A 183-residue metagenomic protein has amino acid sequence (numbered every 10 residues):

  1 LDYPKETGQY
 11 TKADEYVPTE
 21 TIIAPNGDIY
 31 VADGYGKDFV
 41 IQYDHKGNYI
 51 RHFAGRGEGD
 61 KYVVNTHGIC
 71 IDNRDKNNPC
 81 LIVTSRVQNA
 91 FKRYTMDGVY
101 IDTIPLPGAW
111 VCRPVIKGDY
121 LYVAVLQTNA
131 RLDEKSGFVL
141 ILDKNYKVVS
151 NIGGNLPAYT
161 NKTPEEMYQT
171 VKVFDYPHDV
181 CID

Functional and structural regions predicted by a protein language model:
L1-Y16, N48-V64, K147-K172: Surface-exposed loop and turn segments in beta-propeller and other repeat-based domains that flank or scaffold
K5-D28, E58-C80, Q88-N89, P107-L121 (+2 more regions): Beta-rich, blade/repeat-based domains predominating in secreted/periplasmic proteins but also intracellular
D14, D33-G36, R86-V87, R131-K135: Short, solvent-exposed loop/turn segments at conserved positions within beta-propeller repeat blades
Y30, F39-I41, R51, K92 (+2 more regions): WD40 beta-propeller blade core
Y35, Q42-K46, F53, G59 (+1 more regions): Active-site cradle of extracellular carbohydrate-active enzymes
D38, N89, V99, K147: Glycine-centered loop/turn positions within well-structured domains that cap or flank conserved ligand/cofactor-binding
D44-N48, T95-V99, D143-N145: Short loop/turn segments that connect beta-strands within beta-propeller blades
N77, I82-T84, P107-E165: Loop/turn-rich, solvent-exposed surfaces of beta-rich toroidal or solenoidal domains
